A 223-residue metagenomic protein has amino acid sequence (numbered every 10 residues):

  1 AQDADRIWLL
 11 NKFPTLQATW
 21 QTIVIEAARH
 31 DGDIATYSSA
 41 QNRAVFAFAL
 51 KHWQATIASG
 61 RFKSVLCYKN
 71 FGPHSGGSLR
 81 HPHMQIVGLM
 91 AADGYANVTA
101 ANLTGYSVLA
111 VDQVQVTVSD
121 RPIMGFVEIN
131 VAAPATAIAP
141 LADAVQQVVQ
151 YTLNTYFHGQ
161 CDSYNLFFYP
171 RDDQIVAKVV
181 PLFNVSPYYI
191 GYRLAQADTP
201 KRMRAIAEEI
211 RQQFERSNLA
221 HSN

Functional and structural regions predicted by a protein language model:
A1-N223: HIT superfamily nucleotide-processing domains
